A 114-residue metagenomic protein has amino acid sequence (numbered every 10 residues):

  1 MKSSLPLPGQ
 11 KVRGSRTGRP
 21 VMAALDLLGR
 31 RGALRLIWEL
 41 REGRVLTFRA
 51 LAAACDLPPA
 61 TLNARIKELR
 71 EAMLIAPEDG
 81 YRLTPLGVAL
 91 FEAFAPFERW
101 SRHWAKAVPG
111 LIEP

Functional and structural regions predicted by a protein language model:
M1-P8, A52-R65: Membrane-interacting alpha-helical segments
K2-R19, E42, P85, A89-P114: Amphipathic alpha-helical dimerization/coiled-coil segments that flank or bridge DNA-binding/regulatory modules
G14-T61, A72-L74, R82, V88 (+1 more regions): N-terminal helix-turn-helix DNA-binding core of bacterial DNA-binding proteins
D56, K67, E92-A95: Solvent-exposed alpha-helix faces
I66-A72: Basic amphipathic alpha-helical segments that dock to polyanions
